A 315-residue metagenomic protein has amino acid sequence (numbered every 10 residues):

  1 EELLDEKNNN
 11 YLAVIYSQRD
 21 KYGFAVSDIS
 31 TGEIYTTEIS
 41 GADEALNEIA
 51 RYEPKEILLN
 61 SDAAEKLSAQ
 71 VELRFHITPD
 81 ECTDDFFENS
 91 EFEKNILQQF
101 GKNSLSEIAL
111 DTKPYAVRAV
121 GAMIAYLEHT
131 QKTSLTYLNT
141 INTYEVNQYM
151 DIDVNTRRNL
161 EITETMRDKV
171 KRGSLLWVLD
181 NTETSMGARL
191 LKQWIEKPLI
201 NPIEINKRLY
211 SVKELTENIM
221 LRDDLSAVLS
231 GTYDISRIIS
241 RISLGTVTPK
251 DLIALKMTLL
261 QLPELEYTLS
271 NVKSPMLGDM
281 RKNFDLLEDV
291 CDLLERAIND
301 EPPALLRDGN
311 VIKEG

Functional and structural regions predicted by a protein language model:
E1-E214, A227-S243, V247-G315: Charged catalytic and DNA/RNA-contacting regions of genome-maintenance and nucleic-acid-processing enzymes
E217-L221: Conserved interaction-surface patches within small, structured recognition/assembly domains
